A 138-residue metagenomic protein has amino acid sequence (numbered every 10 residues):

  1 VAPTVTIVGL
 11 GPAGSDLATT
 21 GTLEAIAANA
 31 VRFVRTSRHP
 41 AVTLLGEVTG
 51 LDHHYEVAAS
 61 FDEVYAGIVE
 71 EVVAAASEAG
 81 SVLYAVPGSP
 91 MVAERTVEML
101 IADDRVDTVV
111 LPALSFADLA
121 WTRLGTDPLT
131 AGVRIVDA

Functional and structural regions predicted by a protein language model:
V1-L114, D118-L119: Class I S-adenosyl-L-methionine
F116, W121-A138: Short, glycine-/small-residue-rich phosphate/pyrophosphate-handling segment
